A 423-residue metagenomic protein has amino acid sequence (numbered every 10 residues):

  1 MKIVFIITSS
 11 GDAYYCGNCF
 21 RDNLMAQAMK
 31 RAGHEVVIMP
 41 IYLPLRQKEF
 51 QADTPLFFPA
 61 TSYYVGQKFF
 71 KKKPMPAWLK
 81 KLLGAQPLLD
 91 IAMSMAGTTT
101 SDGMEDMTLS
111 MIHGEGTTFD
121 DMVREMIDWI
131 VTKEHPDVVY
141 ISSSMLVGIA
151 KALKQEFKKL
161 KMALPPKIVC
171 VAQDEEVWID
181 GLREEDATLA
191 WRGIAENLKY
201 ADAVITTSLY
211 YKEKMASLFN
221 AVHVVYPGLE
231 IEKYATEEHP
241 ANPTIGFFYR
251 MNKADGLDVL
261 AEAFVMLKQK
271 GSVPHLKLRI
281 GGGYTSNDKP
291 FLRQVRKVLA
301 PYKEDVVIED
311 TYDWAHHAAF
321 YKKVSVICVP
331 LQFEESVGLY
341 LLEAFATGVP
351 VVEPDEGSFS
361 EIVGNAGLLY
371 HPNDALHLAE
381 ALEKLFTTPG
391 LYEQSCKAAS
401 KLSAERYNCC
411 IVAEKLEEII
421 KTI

Functional and structural regions predicted by a protein language model:
I127-V131, E184-A203: Membrane-proximal helix-turn-helix segments that form the acceptor-binding/catalytic region of lipid-linked
Y210, G228: Carbohydrate-associated surface elements
E238-D255, A261-V265, R279: Conserved donor-binding/catalytic core segment of Leloir-type glycosyltransferases
K277-R293: Glycosyltransferase donor-sugar binding loop
L292-A315: Nucleotide-activated donor-binding/catalytic signature segment of Leloir-type glycosyltransferases, i.e., the conserved
K322-S336, V349: Acidic donor-binding loop of glycosyltransferase active sites
L368-A375, K384-P389: Conserved acidic donor-binding segment of nucleotide-sugar-dependent glycosyltransferases
G390-I420: A charged, aromatic-enriched C-terminal amphipathic alpha-helix characteristic of glycosyltransferases across folds
